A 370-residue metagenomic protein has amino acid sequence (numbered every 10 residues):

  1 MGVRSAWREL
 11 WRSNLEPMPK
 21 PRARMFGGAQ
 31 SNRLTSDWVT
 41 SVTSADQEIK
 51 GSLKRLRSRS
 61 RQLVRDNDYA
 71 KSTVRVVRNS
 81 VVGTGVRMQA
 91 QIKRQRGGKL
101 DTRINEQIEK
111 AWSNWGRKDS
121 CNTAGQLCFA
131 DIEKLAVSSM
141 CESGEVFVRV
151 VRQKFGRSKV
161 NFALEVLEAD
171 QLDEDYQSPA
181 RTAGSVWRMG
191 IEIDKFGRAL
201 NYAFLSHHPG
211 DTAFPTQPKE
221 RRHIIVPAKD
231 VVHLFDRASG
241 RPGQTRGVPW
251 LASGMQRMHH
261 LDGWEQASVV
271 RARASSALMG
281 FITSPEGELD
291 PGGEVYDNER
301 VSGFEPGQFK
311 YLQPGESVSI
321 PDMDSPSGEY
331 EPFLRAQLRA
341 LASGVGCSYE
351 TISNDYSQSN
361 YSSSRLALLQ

Functional and structural regions predicted by a protein language model:
M1-G97: N-terminal-proximal low-complexity accessory segments that begin disordered and transition into the first
M1-S44, E220-Q266: N-terminal start-of-domain structural block
V3, L56, I104-I108, I132 (+4 more regions): Alpha-helical structural motif
A23-A29, I49-R65, R78-T84, F204-S206 (+2 more regions): Short charge-dense sequence patches
Q30-N32, S60-D68, A90-I92, G197 (+3 more regions): Short, mixed-charge, low-aromatic patches
S41-S72, V76-R78, F129-C141, F147 (+4 more regions): Charged, low-complexity, helix-prone segments enriched in Lys/Glu/Asp/Gln
S72-F235: Structured, mid-chain assembly/scaffold modules that mediate subunit interfaces within large macromolecular complexes
D230-L369: Extended, charged amphipathic alpha-helical segments
